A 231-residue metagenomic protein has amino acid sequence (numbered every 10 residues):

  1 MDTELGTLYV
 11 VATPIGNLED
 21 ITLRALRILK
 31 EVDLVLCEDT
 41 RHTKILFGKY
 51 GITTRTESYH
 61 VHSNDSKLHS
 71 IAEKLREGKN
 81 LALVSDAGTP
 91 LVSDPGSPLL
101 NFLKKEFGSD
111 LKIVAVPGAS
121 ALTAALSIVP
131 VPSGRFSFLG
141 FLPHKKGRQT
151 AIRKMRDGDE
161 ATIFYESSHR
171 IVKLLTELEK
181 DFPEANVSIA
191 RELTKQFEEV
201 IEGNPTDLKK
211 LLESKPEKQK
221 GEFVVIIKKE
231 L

Functional and structural regions predicted by a protein language model:
M1-H62: Glycine-rich, flexible N-terminal cofactor/catalytic loop recognition
L5, N80, E160-A161, Y165-L231: A contiguous loop/helix-start segment that scaffolds small-molecule binding in enzyme catalytic cores
L29-V35, D110-I113, A161-T162: Short active-site oxyanion
R41-T43, G88-T89, A121, R170 (+1 more regions): Alpha-helix capping/helix-boundary segments
E57-H60, L68-S120: Glycine/small-residue-rich loop that forms an oxyanion/phosphate-binding "nest" at active or ligand-binding sites
Y59-D65, F141-P143: Conserved helicase motor
P98-G158: Class I SAM-dependent methyltransferase SAM-binding "motif I" and its flanking Rossmann-like core
